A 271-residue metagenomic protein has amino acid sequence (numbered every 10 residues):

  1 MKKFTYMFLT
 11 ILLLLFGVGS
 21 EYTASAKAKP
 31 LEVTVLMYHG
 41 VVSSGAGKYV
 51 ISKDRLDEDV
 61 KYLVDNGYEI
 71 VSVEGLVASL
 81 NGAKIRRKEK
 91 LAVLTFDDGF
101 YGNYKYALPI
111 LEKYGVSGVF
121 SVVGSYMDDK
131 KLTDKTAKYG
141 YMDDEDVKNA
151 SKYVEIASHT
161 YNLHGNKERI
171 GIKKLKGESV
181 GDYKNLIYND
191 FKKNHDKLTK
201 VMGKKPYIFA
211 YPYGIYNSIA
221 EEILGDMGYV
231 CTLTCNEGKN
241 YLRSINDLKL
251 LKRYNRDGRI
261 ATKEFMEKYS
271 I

Functional and structural regions predicted by a protein language model:
M1-F4: Positively charged n-region of N-terminal signal peptides that target proteins for export
F8-G17: Bacterial N-terminal signal peptides
F16-P30: Sec-dependent signal peptide cleavage junction
K29-E74: N-terminal structural segment of carbohydrate-active enzymes
L31, L36-A46, K90-A92, E112-N217 (+1 more regions): Metal-dependent polysaccharide deacetylase catalytic core of the NodB/CE4 family, i.e., the active-site-bearing domain
G75, T95-F100, K113-Y114: Substrate-binding cleft of extracellular glycoside hydrolase catalytic domains
S79-T95: Charged, often glycine-rich, active-site loop that binds/positions anionic groups
Y188, V201-Y207, I215-I260: His/Asp/Glu-enriched short active-site or ligand-binding loop at hydrolase and phosphoryl-transfer sites
